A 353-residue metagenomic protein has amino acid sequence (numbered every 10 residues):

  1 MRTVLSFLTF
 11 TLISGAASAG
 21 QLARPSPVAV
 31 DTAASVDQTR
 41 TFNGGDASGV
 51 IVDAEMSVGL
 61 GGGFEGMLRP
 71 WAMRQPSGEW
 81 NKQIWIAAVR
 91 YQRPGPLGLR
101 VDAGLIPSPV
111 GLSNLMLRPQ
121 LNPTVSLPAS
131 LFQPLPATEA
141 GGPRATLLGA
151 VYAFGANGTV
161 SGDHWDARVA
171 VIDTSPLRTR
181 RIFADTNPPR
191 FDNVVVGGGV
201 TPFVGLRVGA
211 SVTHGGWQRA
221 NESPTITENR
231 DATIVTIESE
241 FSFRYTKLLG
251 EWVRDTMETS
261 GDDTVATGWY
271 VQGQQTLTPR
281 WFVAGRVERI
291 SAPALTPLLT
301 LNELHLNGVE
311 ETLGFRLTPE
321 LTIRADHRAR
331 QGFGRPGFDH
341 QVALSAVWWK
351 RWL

Functional and structural regions predicted by a protein language model:
M1-V4: Positively charged n-region of N-terminal signal peptides that target proteins for export
S6-G15: Bacterial N-terminal signal peptides
Q21-P176, D192, G199-R207, Q272-L277 (+3 more regions): Outer membrane beta-barrel
R24-D31, G162-H164, P189, G199-P297: Detector for outer-membrane/organellar transmembrane beta-barrel domains, recognizing the amphipathic beta-strand
S35-N43, W71-S77, I106-L112, I172-F183 (+5 more regions): Sequence/structural signature of outer-membrane beta-barrel proteins
F42-S48, S77-Q83, T146-A150, A184-F191 (+4 more regions): Replace "Gram-negative outer membrane beta-barrel proteins" with "bacterial and organellar outer membrane beta-barrel
P76-G78, L131-L135, N221, F282 (+4 more regions): Outer-membrane beta-barrel transmembrane domain signature
F315, L321, F338-L353: Outer-membrane beta-barrel "beta-signal"
